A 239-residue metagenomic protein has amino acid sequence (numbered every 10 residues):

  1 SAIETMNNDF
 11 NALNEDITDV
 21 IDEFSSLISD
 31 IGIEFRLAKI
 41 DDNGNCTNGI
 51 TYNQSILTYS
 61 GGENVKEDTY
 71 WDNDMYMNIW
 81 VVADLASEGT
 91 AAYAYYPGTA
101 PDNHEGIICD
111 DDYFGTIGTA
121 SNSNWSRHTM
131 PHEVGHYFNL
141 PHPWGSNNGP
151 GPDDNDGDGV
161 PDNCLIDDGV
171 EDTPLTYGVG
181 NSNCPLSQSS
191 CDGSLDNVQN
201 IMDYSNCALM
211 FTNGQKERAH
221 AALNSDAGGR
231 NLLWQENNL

Functional and structural regions predicted by a protein language model:
E4-N181: Metzincin-family zinc-dependent endopeptidase catalytic domain
G149-L239: Replace "(M1/M4/M9/M12/WLM)" with "(e.g., M1/M4/M8/M9/M12/M26/WLM)" and add "not limited to" to clarify scope
